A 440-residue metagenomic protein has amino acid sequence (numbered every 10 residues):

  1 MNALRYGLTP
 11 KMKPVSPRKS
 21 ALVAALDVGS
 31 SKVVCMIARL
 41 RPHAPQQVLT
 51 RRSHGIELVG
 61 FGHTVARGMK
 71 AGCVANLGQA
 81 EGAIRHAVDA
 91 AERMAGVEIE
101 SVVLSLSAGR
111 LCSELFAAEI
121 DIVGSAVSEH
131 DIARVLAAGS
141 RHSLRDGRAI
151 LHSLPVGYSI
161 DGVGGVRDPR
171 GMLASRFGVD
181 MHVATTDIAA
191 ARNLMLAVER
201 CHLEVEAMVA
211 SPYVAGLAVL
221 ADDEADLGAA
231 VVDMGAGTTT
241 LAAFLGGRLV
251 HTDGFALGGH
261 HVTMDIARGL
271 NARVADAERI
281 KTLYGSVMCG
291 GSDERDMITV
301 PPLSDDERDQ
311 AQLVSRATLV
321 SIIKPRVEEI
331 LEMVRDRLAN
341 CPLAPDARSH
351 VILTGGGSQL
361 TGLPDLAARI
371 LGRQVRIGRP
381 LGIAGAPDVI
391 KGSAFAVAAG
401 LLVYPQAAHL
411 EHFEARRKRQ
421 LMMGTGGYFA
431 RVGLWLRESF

Functional and structural regions predicted by a protein language model:
M1-A230, R248-L249, G259, A272-V320 (+5 more regions): Nucleotide/phosphate-binding catalytic cleft detector across ATP-hydrolyzing and phosphate-transferring enzymes
L104-G109, S349-Q359: Glycine-rich beta-strand-to-loop/alpha-helix junction loops that act as flexible
A221-D223, G356-I370, K391-G392: Short glycine/threonine-rich loop-to-helix capping motif typified by GTGT followed within a few residues by an Asp-Pro
T240-A242: A structural feature that tracks compact, well-ordered secondary-structure segments with a strong bias toward
E332-H350, L360-I377, Q406-E411: ATP-binding/phosphotransfer module of carbohydrate and carboxylate kinases, centering on a glycine-rich
V334, L353, L401: Hydrophobic, well-ordered secondary-structure elements that form the walls of internal hydrophobic environments
D346-S349, R379, G392, A398: Hydrophobic multi-pass inner-membrane translocation pores used for secretion and envelope-lipid/glycan export
